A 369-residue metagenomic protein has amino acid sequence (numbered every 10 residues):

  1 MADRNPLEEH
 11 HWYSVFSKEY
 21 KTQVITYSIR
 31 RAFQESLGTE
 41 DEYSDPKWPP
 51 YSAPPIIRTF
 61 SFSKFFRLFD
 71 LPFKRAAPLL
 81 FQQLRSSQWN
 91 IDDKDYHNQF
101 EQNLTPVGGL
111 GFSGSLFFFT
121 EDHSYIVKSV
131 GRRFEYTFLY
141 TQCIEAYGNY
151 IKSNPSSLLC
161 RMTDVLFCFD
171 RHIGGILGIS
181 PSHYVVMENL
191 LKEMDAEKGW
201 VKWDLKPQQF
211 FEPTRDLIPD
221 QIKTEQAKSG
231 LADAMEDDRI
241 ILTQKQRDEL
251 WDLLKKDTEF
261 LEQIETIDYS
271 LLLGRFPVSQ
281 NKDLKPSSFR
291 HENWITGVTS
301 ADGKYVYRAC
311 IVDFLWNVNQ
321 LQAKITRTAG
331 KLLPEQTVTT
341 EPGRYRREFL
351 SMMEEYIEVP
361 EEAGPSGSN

Functional and structural regions predicted by a protein language model:
M1-N369: Polybasic, positively charged surfaces/segments
